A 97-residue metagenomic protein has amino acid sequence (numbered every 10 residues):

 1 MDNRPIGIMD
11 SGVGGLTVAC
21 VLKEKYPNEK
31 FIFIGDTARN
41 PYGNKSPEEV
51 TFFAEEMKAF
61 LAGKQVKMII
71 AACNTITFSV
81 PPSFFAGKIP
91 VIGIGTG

Functional and structural regions predicted by a protein language model:
M1-G97: Non-catalytic structural scaffold of enzyme domains
